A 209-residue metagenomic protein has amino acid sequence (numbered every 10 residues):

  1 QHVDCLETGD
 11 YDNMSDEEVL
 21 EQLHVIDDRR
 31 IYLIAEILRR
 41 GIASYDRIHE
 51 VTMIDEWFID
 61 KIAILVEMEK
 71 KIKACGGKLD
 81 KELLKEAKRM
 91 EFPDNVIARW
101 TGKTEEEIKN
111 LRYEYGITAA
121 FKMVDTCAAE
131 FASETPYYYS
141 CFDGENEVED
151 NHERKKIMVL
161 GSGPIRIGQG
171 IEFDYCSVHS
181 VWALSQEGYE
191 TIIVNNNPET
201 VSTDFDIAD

Functional and structural regions predicted by a protein language model:
Q1-A208: ATP-dependent carboxylate/acyl-activation modules
